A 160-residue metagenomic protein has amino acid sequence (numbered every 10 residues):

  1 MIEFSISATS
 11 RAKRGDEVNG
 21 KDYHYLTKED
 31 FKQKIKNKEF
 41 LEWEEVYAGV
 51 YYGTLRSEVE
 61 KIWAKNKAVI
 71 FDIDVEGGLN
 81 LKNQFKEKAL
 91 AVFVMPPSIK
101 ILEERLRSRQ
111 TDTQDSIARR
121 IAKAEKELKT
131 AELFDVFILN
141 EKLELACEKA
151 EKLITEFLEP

Functional and structural regions predicted by a protein language model:
M1-F4, L158: Post-Walker A helix-loop "phosphate-sensing" segment adjacent to the P-loop in P-loop NTPases
I2, F85-L90, E132-F134: Short glycine-/polar-rich loops that comprise or flank the Walker A/P-loop and associated switch/sensor motifs
F4, F31, I70, A124 (+1 more regions): Residue-level signature of catalytic and energy-coupling elements of molecular machines, predominantly ATP/GTP-dependent
T9-K13, V75-G77, P96-I101, L143-L145: Conserved nucleotide-binding/hydrolysis micro-motifs of P-loop NTPases
T9-V69, E76-L79: ATP-dependent small-molecule kinase phosphotransfer cores that center on conserved nucleotide phosphate-binding segments
A12-V18, I101-R105, Q110: A short acidic, helix-capping loop that chelates divalent metal ions and anchors anionic groups
V69-D74, N83-S108: Conserved phosphate-donor/acceptor-positioning beta-strand/loop module used by diverse small-molecule
S108-D112, K126-P160: NTP-dependent small-molecule kinase module
